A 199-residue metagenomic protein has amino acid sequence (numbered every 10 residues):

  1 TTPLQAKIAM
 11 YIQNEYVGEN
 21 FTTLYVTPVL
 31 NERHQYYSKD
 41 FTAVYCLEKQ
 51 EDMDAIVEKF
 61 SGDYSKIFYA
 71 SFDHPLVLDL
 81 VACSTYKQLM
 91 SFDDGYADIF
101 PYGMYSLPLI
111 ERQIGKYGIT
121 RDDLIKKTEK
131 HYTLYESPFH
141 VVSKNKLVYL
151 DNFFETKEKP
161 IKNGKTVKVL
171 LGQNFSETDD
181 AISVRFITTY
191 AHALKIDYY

Functional and structural regions predicted by a protein language model:
T1, L24-Y25, S65-A70, K162-N174 (+1 more regions): Short hydrophobic beta-strand segments
T1-K126: Active-site and donor-binding regions of nucleotide-sugar-utilizing enzymes
I8, I182-S183: Residues at alpha-helix caps and immediate loop-helix transition turns in enzyme cores, especially N- and C-cap
A9, L89, P160-I161, I187: Short low-polarity hydrophobic stretches
L30-E32, L170-Q173, V184-Y199: Catalytic donor nucleotide-activated moiety binding site of glycosyltransferases and closely related
H34, H74, H131, H140 (+1 more regions): Histidine (H) residue identity feature
Y37-E48, V169-T178, I182: Glycine-rich phosphate-binding "P-loop"
F92-T178: A nucleotide-sugar donor-handling region in carbohydrate enzymes
